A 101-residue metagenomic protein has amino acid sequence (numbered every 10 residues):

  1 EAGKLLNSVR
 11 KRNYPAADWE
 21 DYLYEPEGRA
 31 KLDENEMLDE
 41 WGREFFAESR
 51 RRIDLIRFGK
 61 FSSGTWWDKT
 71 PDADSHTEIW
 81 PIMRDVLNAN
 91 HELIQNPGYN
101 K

Functional and structural regions predicted by a protein language model:
E1-A16: Extended amphipathic alpha-helical segments enriched in small hydrophobics
R10, Y22-K101: Long, intrinsically disordered, low-complexity segments
D18-E20: C-terminal catalytic domain of Rieske-type non-heme iron oxygenases
